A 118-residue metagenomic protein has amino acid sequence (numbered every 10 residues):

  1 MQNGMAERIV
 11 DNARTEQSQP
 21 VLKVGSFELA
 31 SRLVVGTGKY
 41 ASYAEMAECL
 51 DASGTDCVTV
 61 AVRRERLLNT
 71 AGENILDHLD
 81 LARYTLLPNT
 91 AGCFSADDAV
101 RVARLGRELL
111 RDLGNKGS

Functional and structural regions predicted by a protein language model:
Q2-G36, N74: N-terminal amphipathic alpha-helix/helix-capping segment at the start of soluble metabolic enzymes
P20-V24, G38-V60, G72-A82, F94-S118: Alpha/beta enzyme core
L29-S42, R64, P88-D97: Active-site mouth loops of central-metabolism enzymes
E65-N69: Acidic-and-aromatic substrate-binding clefts and catalytic sites of carbohydrate-active enzymes
